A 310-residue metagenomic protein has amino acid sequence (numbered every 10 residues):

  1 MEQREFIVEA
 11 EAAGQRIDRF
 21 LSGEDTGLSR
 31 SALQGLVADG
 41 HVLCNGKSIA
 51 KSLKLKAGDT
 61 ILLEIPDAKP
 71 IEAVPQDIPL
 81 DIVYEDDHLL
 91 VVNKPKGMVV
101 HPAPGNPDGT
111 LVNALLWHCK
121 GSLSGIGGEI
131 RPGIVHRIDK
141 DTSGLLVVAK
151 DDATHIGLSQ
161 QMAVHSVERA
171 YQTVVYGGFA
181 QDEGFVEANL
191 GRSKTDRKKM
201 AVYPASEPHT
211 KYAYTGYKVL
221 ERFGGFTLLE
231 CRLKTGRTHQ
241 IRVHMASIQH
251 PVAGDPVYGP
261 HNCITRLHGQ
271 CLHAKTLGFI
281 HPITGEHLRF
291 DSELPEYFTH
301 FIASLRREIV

Functional and structural regions predicted by a protein language model:
M1-V310: RNA pseudouridine synthases
